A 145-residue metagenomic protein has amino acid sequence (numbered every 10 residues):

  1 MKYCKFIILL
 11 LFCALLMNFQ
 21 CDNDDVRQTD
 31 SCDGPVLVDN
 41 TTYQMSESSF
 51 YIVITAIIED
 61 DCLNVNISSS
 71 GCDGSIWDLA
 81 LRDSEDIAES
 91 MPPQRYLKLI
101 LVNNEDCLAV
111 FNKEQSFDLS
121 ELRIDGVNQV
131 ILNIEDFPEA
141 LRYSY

Functional and structural regions predicted by a protein language model:
M1-Q20: Sec-dependent bacterial lipoprotein signal peptides
A14-V38: Bacterial Sec-dependent N-terminal signal peptides
D22-N23, C32, E59-L63, A140: Extracellular low-complexity Ser/Thr/Asn/Gly-rich intrinsically disordered segments
D33-M45, I87, P93: Peripheral peptide segments
T42-A56: N-terminal edge beta-strand
I58-E105: Mature extracytoplasmic domains of secretory-pathway proteins
L99-Q129: Short, solvent-exposed, Trp/other aromatic-anchored flexible loops in extracytoplasmic proteins
L119-Y145: Surface-exposed edge beta-strand/loop patches
